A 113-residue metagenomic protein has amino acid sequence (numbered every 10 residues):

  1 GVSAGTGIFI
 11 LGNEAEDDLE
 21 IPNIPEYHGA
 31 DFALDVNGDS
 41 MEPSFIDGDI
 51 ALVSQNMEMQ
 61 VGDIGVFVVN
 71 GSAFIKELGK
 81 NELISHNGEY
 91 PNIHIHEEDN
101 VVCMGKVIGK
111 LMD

Functional and structural regions predicted by a protein language model:
G1-E20, I24-D113: Acidic/glycine-rich C-terminal interaction modules and beta/coil loop segments that lie outside canonical DNA-binding
